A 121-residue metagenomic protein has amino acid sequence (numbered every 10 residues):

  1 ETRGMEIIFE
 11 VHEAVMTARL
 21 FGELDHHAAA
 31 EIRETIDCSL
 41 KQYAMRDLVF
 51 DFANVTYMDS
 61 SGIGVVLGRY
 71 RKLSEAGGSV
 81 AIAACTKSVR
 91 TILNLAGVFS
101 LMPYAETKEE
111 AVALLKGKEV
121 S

Functional and structural regions predicted by a protein language model:
E1-V11, E110-S121: Non-catalytic signal-transmission and effector/linker regions of two-component phosphorelay proteins
G4-E34, F52-A53: STAS-typified acidic loop motif
A18, E34, S74-A76, E109 (+1 more regions): Generic secondary-structure boundary signal with a strong preference for alpha-helix termini
H26-M102: Amphipathic alpha-helical interaction surfaces in cytosolic regulatory modules
K87, E109-E110: Acidic phosphotransfer microenvironment of two-component signaling modules
P103-T107: Short acidic-hydrophobic, aromatic-tinged amphipathic segments that line or gate anion-handling sites
